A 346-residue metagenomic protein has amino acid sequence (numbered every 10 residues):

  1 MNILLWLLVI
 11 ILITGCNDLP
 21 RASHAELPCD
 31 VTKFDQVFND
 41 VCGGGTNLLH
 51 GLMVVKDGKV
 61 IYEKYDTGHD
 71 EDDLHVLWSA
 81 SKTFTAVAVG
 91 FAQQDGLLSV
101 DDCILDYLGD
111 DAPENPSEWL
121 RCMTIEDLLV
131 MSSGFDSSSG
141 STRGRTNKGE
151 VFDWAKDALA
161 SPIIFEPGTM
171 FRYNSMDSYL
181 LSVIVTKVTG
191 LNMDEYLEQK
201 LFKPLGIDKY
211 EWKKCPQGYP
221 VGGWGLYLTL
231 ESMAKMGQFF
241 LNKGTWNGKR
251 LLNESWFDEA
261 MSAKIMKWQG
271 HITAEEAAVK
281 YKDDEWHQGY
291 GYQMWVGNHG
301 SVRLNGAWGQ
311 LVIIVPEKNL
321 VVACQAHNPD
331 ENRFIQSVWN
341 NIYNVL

Functional and structural regions predicted by a protein language model:
M1-V9: Sec-dependent signal peptide recognition, specifically the positively charged N-region followed immediately by
T14-G15: C-terminal motif of bacterial Sec signal peptides marking the signal peptidase cleavage site
N39-H69, I313, N319-A323: A short, well-structured edge-of-sheet supersecondary motif
T46-L49, D73, A307-W308: Short, small/polar residue-rich loop motifs at catalytic or cofactor-binding pockets
G58, H75-D101, L128, L181-V185 (+1 more regions): Active-site SXXK
D95-F135, A160, T189-W224, L228: Active-site helix/loop module of the DD-peptidase/beta-lactamase fold, centered on the serine-lysine SxxK catalytic
D177-I184, W224-T245, Q310-A326: Active-site-proximal alpha-helical segments within enzyme catalytic domains
I207-K209, S262-V321: Active-site Gly/Thr loop motif
